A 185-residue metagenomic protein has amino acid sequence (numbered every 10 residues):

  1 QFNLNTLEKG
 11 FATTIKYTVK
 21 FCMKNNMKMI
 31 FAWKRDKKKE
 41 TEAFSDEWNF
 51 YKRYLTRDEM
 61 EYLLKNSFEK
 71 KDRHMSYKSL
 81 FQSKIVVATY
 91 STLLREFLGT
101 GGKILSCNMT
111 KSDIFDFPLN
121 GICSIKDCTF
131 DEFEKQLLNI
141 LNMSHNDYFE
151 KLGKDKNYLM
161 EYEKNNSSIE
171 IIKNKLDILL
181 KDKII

Functional and structural regions predicted by a protein language model:
Q1-R53: Conserved catalytic-core segment of nucleotide-activated headgroup transferases in glycan assembly
T6-T14, E132, K164-S168: Soluble or luminal CAZymes and related metallo-dependent hydrolases
F21, S79, E96: Hydrophobic/aromatic ligand-binding patch that stacks against planar heteroaromatic rings of cofactors or nucleotides
E42, D46-F50, D58, I85 (+1 more regions): Catalytic binding pocket for nucleotide-activated donors in carbohydrate/polymer assembly enzymes
S45-K71: Nucleotide-activated donor-binding/catalytic signature segment of Leloir-type glycosyltransferases, i.e., the conserved
H74-M75, E132: Short acidic active-site motifs
K78-T89: Acidic donor-binding loop of glycosyltransferase active sites
Y162-I185: C-terminal alpha-helical cap of glycosyltransferases
